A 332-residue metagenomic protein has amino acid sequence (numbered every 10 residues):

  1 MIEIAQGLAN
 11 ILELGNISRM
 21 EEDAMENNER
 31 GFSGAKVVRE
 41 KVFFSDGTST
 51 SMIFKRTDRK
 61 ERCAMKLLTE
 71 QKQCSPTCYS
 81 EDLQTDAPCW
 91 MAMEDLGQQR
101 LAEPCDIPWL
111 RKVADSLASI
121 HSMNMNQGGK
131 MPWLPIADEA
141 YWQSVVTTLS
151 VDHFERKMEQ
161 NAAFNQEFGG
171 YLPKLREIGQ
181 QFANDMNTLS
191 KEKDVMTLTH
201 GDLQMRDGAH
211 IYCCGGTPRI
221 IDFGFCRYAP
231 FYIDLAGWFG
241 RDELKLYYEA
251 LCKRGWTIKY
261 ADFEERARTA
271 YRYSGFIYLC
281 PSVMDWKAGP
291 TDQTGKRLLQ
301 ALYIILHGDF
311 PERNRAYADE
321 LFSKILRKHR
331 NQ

Functional and structural regions predicted by a protein language model:
M1-C89, N187, E192, T197-L198 (+2 more regions): Conserved NTP-binding catalytic cores of kinases and kinase-like/nucleotidyltransferase enzymes across multiple kinase
S51-T57, E94-L96, D222-G224: Active-site ExK catalytic segment of metal-dependent nucleases
P88-Q99: Conserved short submotifs of the Hanks-type protein kinase catalytic core that shape the nucleotide-binding pocket
Q99-E139: Conserved kinase catalytic-core helix
L134-T188: Active-site catalytic-loop/activation-segment of kinase and kinase-like phosphoryl-transfer enzymes
L198, I211-R254: Active-site Asp-x-Gly
L198-G201, M205: Catalytic-loop of the protein kinase fold
I277-Q332: ATP/Mg2+ or Mg2+-diphosphate-binding catalytic cores that bind nucleotide phosphates or diphosphates via glycine-rich
